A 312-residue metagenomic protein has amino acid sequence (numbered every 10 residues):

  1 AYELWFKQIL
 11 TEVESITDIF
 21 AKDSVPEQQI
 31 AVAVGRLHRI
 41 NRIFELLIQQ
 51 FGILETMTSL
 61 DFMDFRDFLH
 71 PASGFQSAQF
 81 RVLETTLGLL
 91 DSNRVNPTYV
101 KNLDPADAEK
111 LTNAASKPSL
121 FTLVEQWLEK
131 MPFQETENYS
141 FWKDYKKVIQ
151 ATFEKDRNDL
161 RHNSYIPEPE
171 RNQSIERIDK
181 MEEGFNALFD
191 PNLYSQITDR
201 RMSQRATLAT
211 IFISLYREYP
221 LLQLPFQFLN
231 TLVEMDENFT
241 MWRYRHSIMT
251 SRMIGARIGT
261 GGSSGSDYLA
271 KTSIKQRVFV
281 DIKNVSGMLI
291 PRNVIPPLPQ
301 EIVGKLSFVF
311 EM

Functional and structural regions predicted by a protein language model:
Y2-M312: Surface-exposed peri-terminal alpha-helical interaction modules
